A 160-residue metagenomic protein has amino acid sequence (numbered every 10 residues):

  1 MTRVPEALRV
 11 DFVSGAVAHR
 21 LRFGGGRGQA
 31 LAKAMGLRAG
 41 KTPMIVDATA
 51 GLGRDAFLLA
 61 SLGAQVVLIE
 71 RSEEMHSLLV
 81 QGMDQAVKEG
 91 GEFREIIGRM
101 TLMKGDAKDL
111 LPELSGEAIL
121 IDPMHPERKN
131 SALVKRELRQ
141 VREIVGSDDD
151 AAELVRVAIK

Functional and structural regions predicted by a protein language model:
M1-M44, S61: S-adenosyl-L-methionine
R38-A39, P43, M100-T101, E117 (+1 more regions): Class I S-adenosyl-L-methionine
P43-L79: Basic (Lys/Arg-enriched) interaction patch that binds polyanionic ligands
I45-L58, G116-K135: Conserved proline-anchored active-site loop of SAM-dependent methyltransferases that bridges a beta-strand
A60-G63, Q81-D84, L133-R136: Short, glycine/charged-enriched secondary-structure capping and boundary segments
I69-A118: S-adenosyl-L-methionine
D106, L110, G146-I159: A short, acidic, amphipathic alpha-helical segment used as a generic capping/interface helix at domain edges
P123-L154: Mobile active-site "lid"/loop adjacent to the S-adenosyl-L-methionine
